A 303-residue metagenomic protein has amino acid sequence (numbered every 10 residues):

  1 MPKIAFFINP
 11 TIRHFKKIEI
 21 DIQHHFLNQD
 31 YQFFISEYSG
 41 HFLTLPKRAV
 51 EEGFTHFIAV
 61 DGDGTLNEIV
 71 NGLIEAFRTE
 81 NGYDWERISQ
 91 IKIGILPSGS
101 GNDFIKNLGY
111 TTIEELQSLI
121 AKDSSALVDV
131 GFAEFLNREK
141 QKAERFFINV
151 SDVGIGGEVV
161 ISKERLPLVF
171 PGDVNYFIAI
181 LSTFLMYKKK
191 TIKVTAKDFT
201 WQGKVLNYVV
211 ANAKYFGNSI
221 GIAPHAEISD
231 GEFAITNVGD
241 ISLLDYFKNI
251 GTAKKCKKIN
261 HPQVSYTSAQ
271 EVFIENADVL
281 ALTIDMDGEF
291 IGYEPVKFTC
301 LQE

Functional and structural regions predicted by a protein language model:
M1-V60, T65-N67, N71-R78, T200: ATP/NTP phosphate-donor binding region
F7, R13-K17, E75-L206: Catalytic core of DAGKc-family lipid kinases
K16-K17, E68-V70, I105-N107, S219-I220 (+1 more regions): Short glycine-/acidic-enriched loop or helix-start segments at secondary-structure transitions that form or flank
D152, G156, V209-I222, F290: Glycine-rich phosphate/pyrophosphate-binding beta-alpha loops
G156-V159, Q202-K204, F216-S219, L243-Y246: Short acidic/glycine-rich loop or secondary-structure boundary segments that cap or lie
P167-N175, P224-D245: Gly/Ser/Thr-rich active-site loops/lids in small-molecule metabolic enzymes that frequently grip phosphoryl groups
A196-D198, Q202, E227-I228, N237-E303: ATP/nucleoside-binding phosphotransfer catalytic cores, i.e., glycine-rich phosphate-binding loops
